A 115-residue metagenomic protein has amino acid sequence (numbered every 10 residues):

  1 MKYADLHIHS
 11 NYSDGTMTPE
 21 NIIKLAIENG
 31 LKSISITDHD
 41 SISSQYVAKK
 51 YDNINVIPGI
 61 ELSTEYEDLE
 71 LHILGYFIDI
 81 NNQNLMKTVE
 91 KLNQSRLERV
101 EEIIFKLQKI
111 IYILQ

Functional and structural regions predicted by a protein language model:
M1-E70: An N-terminally biased module of ancient metal coordination in phosphate/nucleic-acid-related enzymes
Y51-Q115: Extended substrate/RNA-proximal surfaces in nucleic-acid metabolism proteins
